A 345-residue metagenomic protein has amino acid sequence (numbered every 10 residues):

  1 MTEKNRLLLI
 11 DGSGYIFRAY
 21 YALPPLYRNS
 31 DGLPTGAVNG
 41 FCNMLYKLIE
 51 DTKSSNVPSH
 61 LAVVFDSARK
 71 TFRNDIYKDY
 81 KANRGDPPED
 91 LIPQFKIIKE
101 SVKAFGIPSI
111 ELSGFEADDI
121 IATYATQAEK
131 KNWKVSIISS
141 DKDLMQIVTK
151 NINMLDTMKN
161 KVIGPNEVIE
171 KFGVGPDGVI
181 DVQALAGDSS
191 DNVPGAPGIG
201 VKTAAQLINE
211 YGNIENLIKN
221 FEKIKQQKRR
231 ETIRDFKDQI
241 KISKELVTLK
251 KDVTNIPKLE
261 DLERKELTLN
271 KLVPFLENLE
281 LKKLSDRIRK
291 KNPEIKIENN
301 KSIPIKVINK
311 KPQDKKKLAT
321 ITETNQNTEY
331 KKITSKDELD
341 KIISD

Functional and structural regions predicted by a protein language model:
M1-D66, F72-D75: Non-catalytic, usually N-terminal nucleic-acid engagement modules in DNA/RNA processing proteins
T2-N5, P24-R28, A82-T254: Extended two-metal-dependent nuclease catalytic cores across DNA- and RNA-processing enzymes
G14-R18, D143, D345: Short acidic, Gly/Ser-rich segments with clustered Asp/Glu that frequently serve as metal-coordination loops in enzyme
I16, A37-V38, L48, T52 (+3 more regions): Basic, polar low-complexity surface loops/patches
L26-G32, V102-L112, L318-I333: Short, basic, glycine/proline-bearing loop/turn elements
I49-V64, K134-Q146, Q239-T248, N270-I308: Structured, non-catalytic alpha/beta "coupling" segments that mediate domain-domain communication and provide generic
P58-H60, P88, G114-E116, S140 (+1 more regions): Conserved DEDDh/DEDDy metal-dependent 3′-5′ exonuclease domain
D261-D345: Long, highly charged low-complexity segments
